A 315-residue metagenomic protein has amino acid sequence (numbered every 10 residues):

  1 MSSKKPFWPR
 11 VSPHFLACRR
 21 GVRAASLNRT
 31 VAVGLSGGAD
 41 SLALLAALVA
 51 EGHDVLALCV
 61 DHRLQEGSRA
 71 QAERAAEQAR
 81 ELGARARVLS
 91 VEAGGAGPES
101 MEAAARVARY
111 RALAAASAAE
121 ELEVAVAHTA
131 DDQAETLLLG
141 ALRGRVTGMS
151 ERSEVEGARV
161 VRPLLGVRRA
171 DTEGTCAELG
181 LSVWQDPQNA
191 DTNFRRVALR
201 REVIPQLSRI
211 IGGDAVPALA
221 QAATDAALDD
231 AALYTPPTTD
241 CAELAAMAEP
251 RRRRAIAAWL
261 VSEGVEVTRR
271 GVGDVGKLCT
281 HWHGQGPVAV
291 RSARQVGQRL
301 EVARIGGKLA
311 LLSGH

Functional and structural regions predicted by a protein language model:
S2-D40, L56, H62, V91-G95 (+4 more regions): AMP-forming adenylation/ATP pyrophosphatase catalytic core
S2-R201: Core alpha/beta nucleotide-donor-binding catalytic domains of modification enzymes
A47-E51, Q206, W259-S262: Active-site catalytic microenvironments for nucleophilic, acid-base chemistry
Q65, E99, A103, R209 (+2 more regions): Helix-turn-helix-type domain boundary/helix-start signal
A76, I204-Q206, G212, A231-T235 (+1 more regions): Short alpha-helix boundary/capping motifs
A108, Q133, G144, V167 (+4 more regions): Residue-level signal for short amphipathic helical patches enriched in basic/charged and nearby hydrophobic residues
G140, G144, Q206, I210 (+2 more regions): Phosphate/oxyanion-binding loops and surfaces in catalytic or ligand/nucleic-acid-binding neighborhoods
A177-T224, G297, G307: Mid-to-C-terminal catalytic subdomains of enzymes that bind/position adenosyl phosphate moieties or nucleic-acid
